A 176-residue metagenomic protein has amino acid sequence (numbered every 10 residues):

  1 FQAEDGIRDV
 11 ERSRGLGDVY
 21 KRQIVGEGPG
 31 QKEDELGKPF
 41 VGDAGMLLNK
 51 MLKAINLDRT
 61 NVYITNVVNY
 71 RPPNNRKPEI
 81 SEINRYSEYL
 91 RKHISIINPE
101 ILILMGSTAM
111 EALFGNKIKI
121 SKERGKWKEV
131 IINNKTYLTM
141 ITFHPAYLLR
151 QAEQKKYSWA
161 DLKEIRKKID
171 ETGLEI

Functional and structural regions predicted by a protein language model:
F1-Y20: Single conserved hydrophobic/aromatic residue that forms the stacking wall/gate of nucleotide- or nucleobase-binding
Q23-V25, I103: Conserved beta-strand elements of the Class I
V25-G26, L48: Conserved hydrophobic/aromatic pocket- or pore-lining residues that grip, position, or stack substrates in active sites
P29-Q31: Short, charged/polar surface micro-motifs in flexible loops or helix N-caps
E33-L36, A112-F114: Glycine/threonine-rich flexible loop motifs
D34-A44: Glycine- and acidic-residue-enriched helix-capping/strand-helix junction motifs
D43, L47-T60: Short helix-loop-beta junction
I55, R59-I176: Glycine/proline-rich loop-helix segments at beta-alpha junctions forming the active-site rim of enzyme cores
